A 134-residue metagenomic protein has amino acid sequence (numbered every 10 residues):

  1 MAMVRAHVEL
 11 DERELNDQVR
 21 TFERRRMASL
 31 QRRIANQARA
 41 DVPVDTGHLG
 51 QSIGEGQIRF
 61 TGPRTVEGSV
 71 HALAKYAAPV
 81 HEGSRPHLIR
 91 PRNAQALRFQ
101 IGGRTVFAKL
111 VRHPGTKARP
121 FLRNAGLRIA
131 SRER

Functional and structural regions predicted by a protein language model:
M1-R134: Short, Lys/Arg-rich flexible segments
